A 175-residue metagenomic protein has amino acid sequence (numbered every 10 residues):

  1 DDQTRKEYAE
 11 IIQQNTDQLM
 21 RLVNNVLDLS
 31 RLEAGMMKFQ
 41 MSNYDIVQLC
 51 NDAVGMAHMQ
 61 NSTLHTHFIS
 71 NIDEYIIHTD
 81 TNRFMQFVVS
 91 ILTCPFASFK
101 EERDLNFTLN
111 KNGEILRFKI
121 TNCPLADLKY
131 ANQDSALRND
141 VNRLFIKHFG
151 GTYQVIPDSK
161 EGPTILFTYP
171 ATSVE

Functional and structural regions predicted by a protein language model:
Q14-L19: Short alpha-helical segment of the dimerization/phosphotransfer core of two-component systems
S30-M41: Helix-loop junction within the histidine kinase core
Q40-D45, H65-Y75, N82, N112 (+1 more regions): Conserved catalytic submotifs in the C-terminal HATPase_c
Q40-G55, M85: A conserved beta-strand-to-alpha-helix junction within the catalytic ATP-binding
Q60-I69, R103: Short conserved segments within the C-terminal catalytic ATPase subdomain
R117-D140: Glycine-rich/acidic phosphate-handling loop/turn and adjacent ATP-lid/helix of nucleotide-binding kinase/ATPase domains
V141-G150: Conserved glycine-/histidine-rich ATP-lid loop and adjacent helix of the Bergerat-fold HATPase_c
G150-P157: Glycine-rich ATP-binding loops of the HATPase_c
